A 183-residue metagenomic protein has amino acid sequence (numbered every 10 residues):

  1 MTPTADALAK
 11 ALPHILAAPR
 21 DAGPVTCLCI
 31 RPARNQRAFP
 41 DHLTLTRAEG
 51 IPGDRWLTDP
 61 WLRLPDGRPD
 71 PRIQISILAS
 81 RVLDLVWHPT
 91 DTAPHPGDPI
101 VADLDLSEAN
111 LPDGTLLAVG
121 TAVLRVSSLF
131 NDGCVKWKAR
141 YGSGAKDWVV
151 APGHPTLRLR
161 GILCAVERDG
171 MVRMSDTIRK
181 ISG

Functional and structural regions predicted by a protein language model:
M1-G183: Metal-cofactor-dependent catalytic cores
